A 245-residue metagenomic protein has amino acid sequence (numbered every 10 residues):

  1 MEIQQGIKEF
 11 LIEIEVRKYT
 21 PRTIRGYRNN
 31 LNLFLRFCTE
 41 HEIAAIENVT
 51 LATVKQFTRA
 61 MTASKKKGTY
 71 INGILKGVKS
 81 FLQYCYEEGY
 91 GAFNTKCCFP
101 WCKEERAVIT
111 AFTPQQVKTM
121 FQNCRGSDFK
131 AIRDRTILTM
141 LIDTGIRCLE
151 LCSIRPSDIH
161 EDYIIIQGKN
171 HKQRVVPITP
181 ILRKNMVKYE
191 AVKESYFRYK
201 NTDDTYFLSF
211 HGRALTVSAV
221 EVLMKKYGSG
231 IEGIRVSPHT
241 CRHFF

Functional and structural regions predicted by a protein language model:
M1-F245: Conserved catalytic core of the tyrosine transesterase superfamily
